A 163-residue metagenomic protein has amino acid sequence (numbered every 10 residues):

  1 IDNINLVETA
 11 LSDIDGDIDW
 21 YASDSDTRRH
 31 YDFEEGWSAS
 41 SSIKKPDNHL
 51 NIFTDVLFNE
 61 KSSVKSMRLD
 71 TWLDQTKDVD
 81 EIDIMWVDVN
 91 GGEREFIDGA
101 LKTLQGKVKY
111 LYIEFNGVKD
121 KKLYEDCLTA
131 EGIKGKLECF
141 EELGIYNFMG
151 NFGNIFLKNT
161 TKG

Functional and structural regions predicted by a protein language model:
I1-G163: Phosphate/nucleotide-binding beta-alpha loop and adjacent structural elements of enzyme active sites
